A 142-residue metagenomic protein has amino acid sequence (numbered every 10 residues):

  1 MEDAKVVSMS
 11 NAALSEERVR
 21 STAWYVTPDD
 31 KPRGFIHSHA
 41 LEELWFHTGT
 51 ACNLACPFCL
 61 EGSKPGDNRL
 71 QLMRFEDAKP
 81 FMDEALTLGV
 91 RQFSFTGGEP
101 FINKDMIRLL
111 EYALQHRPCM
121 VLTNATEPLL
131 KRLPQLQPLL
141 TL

Functional and structural regions predicted by a protein language model:
D3: Acidic-basic catalytic patches of nuclease active cores, encompassing PD-(D/E)XK and other metal-cofactor nuclease
V6-T123, E127-R132: Conserved alpha-helical substructure of the radical SAM core
Q137-L142: Non-cysteine beta-strand/loop elements that form the S-adenosyl-L-methionine
